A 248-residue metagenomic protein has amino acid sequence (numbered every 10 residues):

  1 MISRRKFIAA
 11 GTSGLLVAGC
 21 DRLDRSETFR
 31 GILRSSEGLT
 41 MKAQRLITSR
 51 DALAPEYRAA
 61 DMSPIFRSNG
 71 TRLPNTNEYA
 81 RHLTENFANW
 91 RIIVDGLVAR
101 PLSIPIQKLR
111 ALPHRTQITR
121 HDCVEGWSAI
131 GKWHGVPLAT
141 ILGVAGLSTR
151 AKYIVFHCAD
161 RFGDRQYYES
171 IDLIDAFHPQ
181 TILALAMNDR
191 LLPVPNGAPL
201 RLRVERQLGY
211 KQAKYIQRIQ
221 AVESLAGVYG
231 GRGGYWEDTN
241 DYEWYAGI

Functional and structural regions predicted by a protein language model:
M1-A18: N-terminal secretory signal peptides and thylakoid transit peptides that target proteins across membranes
L23-I248: Structured, non-membrane catalytic/scaffold regions adjacent to prosthetic-group chemistry
